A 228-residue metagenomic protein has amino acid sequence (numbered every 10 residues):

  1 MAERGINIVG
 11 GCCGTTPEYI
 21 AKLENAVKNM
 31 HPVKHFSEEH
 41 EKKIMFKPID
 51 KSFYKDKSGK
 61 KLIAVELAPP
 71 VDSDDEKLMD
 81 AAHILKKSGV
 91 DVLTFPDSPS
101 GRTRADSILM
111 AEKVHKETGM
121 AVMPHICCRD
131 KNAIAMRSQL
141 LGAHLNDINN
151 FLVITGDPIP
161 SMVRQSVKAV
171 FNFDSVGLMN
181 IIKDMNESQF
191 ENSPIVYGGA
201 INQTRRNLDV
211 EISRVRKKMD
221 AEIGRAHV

Functional and structural regions predicted by a protein language model:
M1-R225: Domain-level signal for soluble alpha/beta catalytic cores
